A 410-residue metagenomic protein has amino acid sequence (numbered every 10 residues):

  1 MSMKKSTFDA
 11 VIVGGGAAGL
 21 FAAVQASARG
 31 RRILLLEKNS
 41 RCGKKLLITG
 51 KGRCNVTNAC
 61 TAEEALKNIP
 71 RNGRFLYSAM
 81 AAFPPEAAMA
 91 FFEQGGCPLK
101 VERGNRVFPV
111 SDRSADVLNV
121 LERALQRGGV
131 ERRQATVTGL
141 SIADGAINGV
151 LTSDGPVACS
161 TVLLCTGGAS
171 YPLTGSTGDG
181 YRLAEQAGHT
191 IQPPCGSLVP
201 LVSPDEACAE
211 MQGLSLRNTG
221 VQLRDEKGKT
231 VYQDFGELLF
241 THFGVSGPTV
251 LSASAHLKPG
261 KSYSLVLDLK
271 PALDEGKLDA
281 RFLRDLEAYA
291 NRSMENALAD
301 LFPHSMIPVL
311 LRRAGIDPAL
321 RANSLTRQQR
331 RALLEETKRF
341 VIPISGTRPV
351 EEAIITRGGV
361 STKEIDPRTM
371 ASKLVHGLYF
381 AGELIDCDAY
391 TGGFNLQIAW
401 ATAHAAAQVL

Functional and structural regions predicted by a protein language model:
F8-L35, A406-L410: N-terminal Rossmann-like FAD-binding beta1-loop-alpha1 element of flavoenzymes
V11-V13, L36, V137, V157-P172 (+3 more regions): Short hydrophobic core segments
S27-K51: Glycine-rich FAD pyrophosphate-binding loop
S40-C42, L47-I48, V56, A62-E63 (+3 more regions): An anion/pyrophosphate-binding glycine-rich loop and adjacent beta-alpha core in soluble alpha-beta enzymes
R53-V101: Glycine-rich active-site loop/strand segments that organize a redox cofactor
A82-T161: Feature captures the FAD/FMN-dependent oxidoreductase FAD-binding
R133-G139, P308-D388: A glycine-rich dinucleotide-binding beta-alpha-beta segment and adjacent secondary-structure elements that constitute
T161-A207: Glycine-rich loop(s) and the adjacent beta-strand/alpha-helix scaffold that form part
